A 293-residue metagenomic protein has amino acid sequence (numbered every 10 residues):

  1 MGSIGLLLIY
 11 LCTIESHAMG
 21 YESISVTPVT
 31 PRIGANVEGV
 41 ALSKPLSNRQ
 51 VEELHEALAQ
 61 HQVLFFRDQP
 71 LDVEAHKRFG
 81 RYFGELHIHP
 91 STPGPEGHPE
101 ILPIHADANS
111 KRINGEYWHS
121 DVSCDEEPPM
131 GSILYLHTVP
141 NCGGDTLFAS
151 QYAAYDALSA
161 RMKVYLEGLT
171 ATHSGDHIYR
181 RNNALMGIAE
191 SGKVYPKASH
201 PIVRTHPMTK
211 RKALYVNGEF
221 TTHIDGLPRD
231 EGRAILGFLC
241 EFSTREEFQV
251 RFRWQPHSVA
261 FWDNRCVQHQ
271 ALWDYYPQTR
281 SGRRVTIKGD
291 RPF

Functional and structural regions predicted by a protein language model:
I4-A18: Short, Lys/Arg-enriched N-terminal segments with co-localized hydrophobic residues within the first ~10-30 amino acids
H17-V259, N264-F293: Non-heme Fe(II) oxygenase catalytic core, chiefly the N-lobe of the double-stranded beta-helix
